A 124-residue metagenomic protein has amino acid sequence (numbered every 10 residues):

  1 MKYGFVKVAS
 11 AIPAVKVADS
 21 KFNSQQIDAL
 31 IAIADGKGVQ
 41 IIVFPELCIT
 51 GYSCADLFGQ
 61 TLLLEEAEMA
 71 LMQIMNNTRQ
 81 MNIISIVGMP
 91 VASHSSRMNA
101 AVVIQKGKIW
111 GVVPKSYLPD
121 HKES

Functional and structural regions predicted by a protein language model:
M1-S124: Hydrophobic structural segments
